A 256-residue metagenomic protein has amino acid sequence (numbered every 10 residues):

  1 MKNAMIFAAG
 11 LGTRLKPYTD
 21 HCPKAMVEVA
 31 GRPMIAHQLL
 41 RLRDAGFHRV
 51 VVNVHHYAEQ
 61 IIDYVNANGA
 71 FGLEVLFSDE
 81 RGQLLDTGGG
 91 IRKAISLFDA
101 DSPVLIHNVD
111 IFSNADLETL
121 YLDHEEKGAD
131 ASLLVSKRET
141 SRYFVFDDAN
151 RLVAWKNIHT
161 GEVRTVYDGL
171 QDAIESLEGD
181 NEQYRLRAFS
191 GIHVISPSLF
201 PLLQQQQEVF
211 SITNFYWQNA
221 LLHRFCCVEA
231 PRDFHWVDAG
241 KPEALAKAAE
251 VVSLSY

Functional and structural regions predicted by a protein language model:
M1-A30, R43-A45, A230: Glycine-rich N-terminal loop/short-helix segment of MobA-like nucleotidyltransferase
K2-I6, R32-N108, T119, Q206-Q207: Conserved N-terminal catalytic core of the sugar/cofactor nucleotidyltransferase
L11, V109-I111: Active-site metal-binding loops of divalent metal-dependent hydrolases
L15, I61-V65, L203, A248: Hydrophobic packing residues within well-ordered alpha-helices of enzyme cores
A25, E74-L76, R224-C226: Conserved beta-strand segments of alpha/beta enzyme cores
H55, S78-E80, L134, V228-P231: Conserved beta-strand termini and adjacent loop/short-helix elements that scaffold enzyme active sites in alpha/beta
S102-L105, F112, E118-E125, R138-E139 (+1 more regions): Catalytic-core segments of class I nucleotidyltransferases/pyrophosphorylases that form NMP-activated intermediates
K127-S136: A short, conserved acidic/glycine-rich loop-to-beta-strand motif that forms the donor nucleotide-sugar/metal
